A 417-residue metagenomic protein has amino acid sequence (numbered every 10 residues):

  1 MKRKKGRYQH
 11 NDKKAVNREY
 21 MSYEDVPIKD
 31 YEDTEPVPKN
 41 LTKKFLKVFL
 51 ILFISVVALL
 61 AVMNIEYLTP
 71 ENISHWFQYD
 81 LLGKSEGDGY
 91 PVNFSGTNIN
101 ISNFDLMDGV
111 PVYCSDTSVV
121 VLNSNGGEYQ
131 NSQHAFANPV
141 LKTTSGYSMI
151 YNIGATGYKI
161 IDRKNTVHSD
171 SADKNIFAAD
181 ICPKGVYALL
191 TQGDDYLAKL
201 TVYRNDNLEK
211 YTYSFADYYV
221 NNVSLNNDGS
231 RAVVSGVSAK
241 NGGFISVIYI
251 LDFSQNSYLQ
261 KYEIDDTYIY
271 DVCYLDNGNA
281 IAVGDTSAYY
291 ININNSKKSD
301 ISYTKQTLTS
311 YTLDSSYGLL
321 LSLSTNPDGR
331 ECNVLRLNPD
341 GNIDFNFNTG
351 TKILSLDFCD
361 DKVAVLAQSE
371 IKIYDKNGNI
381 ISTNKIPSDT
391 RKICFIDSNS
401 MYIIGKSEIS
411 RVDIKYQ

Functional and structural regions predicted by a protein language model:
M1-K29: N-terminal targeting leaders characterized by basic, low-complexity, disordered sequences that direct proteins
Y23-G146, I150-G154, I160: N-terminal "mature head" segments of proteins
T42-F45, P91, G96-D105, H134-G146 (+7 more regions): Repeated scaffold domains used in trafficking and secretory/extracellular systems, primarily beta-propellers
L68, S118-V120, T156-I160, D195-T201 (+5 more regions): Structural motif
L81-T97, N125-Q133, K164-S171, L208-S214 (+4 more regions): A short beta-strand motif characteristic of beta-propeller blades
V110-P111, S148, V186-A188, G229-A232 (+4 more regions): Hydrophobic beta-strand positions that form the internal "hydrophobic ladder" of WD40/Gbeta-like beta-propeller blades
E128-S235: Non-cytosolic head/periplasmic domains of membrane-anchored proteins
Y196-Y289: Solenoidal tandem-repeat scaffolds enriched in leucines and small polar residues
